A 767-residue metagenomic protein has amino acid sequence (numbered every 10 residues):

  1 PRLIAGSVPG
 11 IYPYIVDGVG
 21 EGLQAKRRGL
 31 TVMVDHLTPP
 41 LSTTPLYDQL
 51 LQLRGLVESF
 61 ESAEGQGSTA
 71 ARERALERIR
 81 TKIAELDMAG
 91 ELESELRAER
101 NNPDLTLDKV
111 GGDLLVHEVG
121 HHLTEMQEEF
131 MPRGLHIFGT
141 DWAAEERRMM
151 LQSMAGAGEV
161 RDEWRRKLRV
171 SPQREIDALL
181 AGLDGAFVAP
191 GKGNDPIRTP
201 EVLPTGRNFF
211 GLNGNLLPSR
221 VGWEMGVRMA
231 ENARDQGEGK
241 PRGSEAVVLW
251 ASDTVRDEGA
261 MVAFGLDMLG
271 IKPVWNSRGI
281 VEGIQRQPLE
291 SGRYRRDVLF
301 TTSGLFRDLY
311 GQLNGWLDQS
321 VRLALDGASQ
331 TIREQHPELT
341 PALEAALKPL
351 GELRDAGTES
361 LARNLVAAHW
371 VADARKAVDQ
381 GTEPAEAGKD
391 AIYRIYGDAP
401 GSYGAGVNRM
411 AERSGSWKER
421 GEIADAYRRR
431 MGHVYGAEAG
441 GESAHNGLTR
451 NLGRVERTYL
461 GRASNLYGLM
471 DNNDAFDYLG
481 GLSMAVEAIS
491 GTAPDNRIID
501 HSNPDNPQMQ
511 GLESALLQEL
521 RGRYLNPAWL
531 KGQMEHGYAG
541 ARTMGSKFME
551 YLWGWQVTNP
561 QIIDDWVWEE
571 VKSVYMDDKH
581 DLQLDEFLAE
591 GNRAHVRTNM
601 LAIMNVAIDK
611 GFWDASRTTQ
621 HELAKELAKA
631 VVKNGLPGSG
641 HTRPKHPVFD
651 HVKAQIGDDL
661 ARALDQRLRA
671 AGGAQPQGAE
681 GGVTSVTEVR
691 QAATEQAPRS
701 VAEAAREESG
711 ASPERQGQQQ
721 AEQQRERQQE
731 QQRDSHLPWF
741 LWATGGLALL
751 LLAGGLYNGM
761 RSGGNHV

Functional and structural regions predicted by a protein language model:
P1-V767: Ligand/cofactor-recognition surfaces for anionic moieties
